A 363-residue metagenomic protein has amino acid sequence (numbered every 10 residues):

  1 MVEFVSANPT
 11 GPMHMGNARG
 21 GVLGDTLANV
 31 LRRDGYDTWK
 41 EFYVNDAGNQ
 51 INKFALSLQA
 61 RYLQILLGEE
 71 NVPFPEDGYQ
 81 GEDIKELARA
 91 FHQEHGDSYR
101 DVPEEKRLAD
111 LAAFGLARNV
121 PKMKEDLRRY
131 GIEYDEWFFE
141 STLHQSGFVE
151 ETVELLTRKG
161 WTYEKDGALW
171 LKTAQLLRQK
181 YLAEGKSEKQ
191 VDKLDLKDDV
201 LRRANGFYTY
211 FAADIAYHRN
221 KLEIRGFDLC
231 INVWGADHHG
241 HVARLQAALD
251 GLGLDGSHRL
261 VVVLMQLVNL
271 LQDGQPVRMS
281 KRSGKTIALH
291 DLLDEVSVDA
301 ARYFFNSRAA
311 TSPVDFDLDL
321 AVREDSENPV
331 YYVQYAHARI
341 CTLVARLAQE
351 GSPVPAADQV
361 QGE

Functional and structural regions predicted by a protein language model:
M1-E363: NTP-dependent nucleotidyl-transfer catalytic core
